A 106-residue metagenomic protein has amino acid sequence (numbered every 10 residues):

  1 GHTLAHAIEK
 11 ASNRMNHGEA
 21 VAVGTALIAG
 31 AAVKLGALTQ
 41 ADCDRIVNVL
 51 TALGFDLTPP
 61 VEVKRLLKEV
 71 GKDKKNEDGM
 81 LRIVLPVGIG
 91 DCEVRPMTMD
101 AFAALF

Functional and structural regions predicted by a protein language model:
G1-K64: Active-site segments that bind and position negatively charged phosphate/pyrophosphate groups
A37-F106: C-terminal charged capping/lid subdomain of soluble metabolic enzymes
